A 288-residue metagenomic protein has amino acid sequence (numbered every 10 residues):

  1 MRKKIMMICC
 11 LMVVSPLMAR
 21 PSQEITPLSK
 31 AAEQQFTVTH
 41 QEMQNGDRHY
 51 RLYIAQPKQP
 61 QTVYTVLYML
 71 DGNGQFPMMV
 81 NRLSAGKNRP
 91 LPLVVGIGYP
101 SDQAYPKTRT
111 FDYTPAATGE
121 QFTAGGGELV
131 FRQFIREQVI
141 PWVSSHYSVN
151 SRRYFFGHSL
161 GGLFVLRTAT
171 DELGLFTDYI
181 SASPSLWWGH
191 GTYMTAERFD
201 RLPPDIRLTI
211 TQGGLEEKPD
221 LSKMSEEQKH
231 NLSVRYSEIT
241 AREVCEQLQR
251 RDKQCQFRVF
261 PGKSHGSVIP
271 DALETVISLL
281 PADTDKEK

Functional and structural regions predicted by a protein language model:
C10-M18: Hydrophobic h-region of N-terminal signal peptides that target proteins for export in Gram-negative bacteria
M18-Y64: A domain-start/cap signature at the N-terminus of enzymes
T62-F134, Q138, W142-S145: Serine-hydrolase catalytic machinery in alpha/beta-hydrolase-like enzymes
P92, L175-L186, I206-R207: A conserved short beta-strand
Y147-S159, Y179: Alpha/beta-hydrolase fold nucleophile elbow
G162-L173: Short glycine-enriched nucleophile-adjacent loop and the immediately C-terminal alpha-helix near the catalytic center
W187-P261: The feature captures the conserved acid-bearing segment of alpha/beta-hydrolase catalytic domains
A272-K288: Catalytic active-site module of serine/aspartate enzymes centered on a nucleophile-bearing elbow/loop
